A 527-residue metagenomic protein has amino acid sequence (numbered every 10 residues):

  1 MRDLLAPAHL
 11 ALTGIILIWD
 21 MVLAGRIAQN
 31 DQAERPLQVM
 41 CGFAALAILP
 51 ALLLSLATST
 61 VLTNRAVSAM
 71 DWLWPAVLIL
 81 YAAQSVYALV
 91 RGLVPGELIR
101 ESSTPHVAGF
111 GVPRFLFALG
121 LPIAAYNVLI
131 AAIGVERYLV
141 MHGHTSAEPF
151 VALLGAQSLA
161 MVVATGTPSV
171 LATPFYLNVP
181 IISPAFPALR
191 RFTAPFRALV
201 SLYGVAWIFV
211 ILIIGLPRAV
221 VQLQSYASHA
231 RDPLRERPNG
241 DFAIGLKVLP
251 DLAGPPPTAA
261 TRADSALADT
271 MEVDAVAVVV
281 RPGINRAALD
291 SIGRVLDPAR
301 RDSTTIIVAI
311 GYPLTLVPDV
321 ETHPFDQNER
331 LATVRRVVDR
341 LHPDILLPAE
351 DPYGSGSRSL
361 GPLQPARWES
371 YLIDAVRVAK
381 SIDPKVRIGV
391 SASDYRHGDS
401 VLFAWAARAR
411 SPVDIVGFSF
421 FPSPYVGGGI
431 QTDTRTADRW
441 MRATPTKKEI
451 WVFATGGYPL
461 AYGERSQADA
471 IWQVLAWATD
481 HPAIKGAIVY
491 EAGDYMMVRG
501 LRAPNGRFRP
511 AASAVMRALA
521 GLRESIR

Functional and structural regions predicted by a protein language model:
L10, E136-L246, G254-A260, G356 (+4 more regions): Aromatic-rich peripheral "rim/lid" segments of glycoside hydrolase catalytic domains that contact and position glycan
Y226-R231, P256-A266, L289-V295, R330-V334 (+3 more regions): Alpha-helical scaffolding within the catalytic cores of extracellular/periplasmic polymer-degrading hydrolases
P255-N285, P343: Catalytic domains of carbohydrate-active enzymes, especially glycoside hydrolases
V276-G283, V308, L341-D344, P348-E350 (+3 more regions): Aromatic- and acid-rich polysaccharide-binding/catalytic face of secreted or lumenal carbohydrate-active enzymes
P298-R301, V320-P348, R367-V378, L402-A409 (+1 more regions): An active-site-proximal structural segment forming one wall of the substrate-binding cleft that immediately precedes
V308-V320, R358, F418-F420, R439-V474 (+1 more regions): Active-site clefts of carbohydrate-active enzymes
A332-P365, G389-S391, K485-D494: Active-site groove signature of glycoside hydrolases
Q364-V390, A407-I415, W440-K447: Active-site neighborhood of glycoside hydrolase catalytic domains
